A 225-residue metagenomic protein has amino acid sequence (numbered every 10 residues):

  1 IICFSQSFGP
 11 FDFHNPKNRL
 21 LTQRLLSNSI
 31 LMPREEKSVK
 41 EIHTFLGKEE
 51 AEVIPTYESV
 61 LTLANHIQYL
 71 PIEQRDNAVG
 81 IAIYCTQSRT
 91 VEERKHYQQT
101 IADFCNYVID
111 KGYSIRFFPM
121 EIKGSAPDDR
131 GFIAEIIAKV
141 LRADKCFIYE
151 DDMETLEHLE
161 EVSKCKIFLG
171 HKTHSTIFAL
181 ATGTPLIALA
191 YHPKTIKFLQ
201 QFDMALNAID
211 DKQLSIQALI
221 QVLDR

Functional and structural regions predicted by a protein language model:
I1-R225: Active-site anion-handling motifs in enzyme catalytic cores
